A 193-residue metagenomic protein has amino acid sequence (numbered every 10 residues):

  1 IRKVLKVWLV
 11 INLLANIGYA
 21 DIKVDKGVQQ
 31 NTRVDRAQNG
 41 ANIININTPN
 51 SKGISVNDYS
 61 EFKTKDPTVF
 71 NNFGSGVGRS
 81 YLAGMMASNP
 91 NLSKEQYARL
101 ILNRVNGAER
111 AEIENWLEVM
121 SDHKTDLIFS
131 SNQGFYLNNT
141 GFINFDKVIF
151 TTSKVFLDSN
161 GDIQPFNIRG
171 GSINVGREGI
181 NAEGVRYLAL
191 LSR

Functional and structural regions predicted by a protein language model:
R2-N12, N16: Sec-dependent signal peptide recognition, specifically the positively charged N-region followed immediately by
N12, N16-R193: Solvent-exposed adhesion/ligand-recognition segments of exported proteins
